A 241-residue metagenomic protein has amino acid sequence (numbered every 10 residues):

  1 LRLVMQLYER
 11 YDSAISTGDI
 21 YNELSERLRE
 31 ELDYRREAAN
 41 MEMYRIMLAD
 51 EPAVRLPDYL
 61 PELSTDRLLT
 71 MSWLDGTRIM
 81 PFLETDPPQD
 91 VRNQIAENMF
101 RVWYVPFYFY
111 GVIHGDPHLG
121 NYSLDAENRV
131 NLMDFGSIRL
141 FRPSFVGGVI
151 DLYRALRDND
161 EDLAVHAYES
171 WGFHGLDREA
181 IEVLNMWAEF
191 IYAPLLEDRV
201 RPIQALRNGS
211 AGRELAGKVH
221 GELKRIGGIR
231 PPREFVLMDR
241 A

Functional and structural regions predicted by a protein language model:
L1-M80, Q94, Y110: Conserved ATP-binding subdomain of kinase catalytic cores across diverse folds
E9, F107, L156-D160: A generic secondary-structure signal for well-formed alpha-helical elements
N22, T65, L74-G76, F82-T85 (+2 more regions): Helix-rich C-lobe and terminal helical cap/extension of kinase-like folds
M41-Y44, W103, L152, A241: Buried hydrophobic packing segments
Q94-Y110: Conserved helicase/translocase P-loop NTPase motor core
G111, D116-H118: Conserved catalytic-loop position in the HRD/HxD motif
G120-L124: Hydrophobic residue at the +6 position relative to the catalytic HRD Asp in the kinase catalytic loop
